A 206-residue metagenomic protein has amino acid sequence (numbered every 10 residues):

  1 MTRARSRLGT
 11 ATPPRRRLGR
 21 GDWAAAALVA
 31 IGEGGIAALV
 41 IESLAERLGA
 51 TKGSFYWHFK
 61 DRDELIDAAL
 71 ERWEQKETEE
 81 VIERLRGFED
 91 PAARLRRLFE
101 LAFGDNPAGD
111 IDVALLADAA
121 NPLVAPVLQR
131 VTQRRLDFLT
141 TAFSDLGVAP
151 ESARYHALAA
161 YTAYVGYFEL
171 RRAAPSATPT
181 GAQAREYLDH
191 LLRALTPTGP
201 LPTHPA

Functional and structural regions predicted by a protein language model:
M1-L18, V148, G199-A206: N-terminal intrinsically disordered/low-complexity leader segments
G19-D22, A26-A68: Helix-turn-helix
D22, A26-G34, E80, R84 (+2 more regions): Solvent-exposed, amphipathic alpha-helical segments
A24, T78, R96, Q133-T140 (+2 more regions): An amphipathic alpha-helix signature
A68, E79-D112, A157-A160: Hydrophobic alpha-helical connector segments
L70, E74, A125-L136: Amphipathic, non-transmembrane alpha-helical scaffold segments
D105-Q129, A173: Amphipathic alpha-helical segments used for helix-helix packing
A125, Q129, S144-A206: Hydrophobic/aromatic-rich alpha-helical bundle segments in the mid-to-C-terminal region
